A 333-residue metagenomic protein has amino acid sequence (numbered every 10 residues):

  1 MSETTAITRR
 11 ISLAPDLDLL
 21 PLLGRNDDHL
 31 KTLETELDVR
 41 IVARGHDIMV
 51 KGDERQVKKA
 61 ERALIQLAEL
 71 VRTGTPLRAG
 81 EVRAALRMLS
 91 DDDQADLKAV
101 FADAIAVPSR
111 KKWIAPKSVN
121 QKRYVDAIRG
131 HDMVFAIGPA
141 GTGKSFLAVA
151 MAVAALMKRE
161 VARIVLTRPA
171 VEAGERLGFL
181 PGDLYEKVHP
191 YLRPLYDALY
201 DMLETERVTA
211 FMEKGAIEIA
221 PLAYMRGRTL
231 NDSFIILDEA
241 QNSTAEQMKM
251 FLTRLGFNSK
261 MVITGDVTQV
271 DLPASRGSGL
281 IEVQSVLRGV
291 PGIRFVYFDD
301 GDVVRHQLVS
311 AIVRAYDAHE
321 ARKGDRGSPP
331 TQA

Functional and structural regions predicted by a protein language model:
M1-T4, L86-A104, E320-A333: Intrinsically disordered, low-complexity linkers and terminal tails enriched in Pro/Gly and often acidic or mixed-charge
S2-L20: Short glycine-/aliphatic-rich beta-strand segments at the starts of folded cytosolic domains
A6, L23, T73-P76, G80-R83 (+1 more regions): Charged, low-complexity intrinsically disordered tails
D18-T35: Short amphipathic alpha-helix segments
T35-L37, R44: N-terminal assembly/transducer modules of large multi-domain enzymes, emphasizing dimerization/partner-binding
V42-F101: Interdomain "pre-motor" coupling segment immediately N-terminal to P-loop NTPase/helicase cores
D47, S109-V119, A127-L237, Q241-A333: Conserved helicase motor core of SF1/SF2 NTP-dependent helicases
R83-K117, V125, R129: Proteins enriched for Cys/Gly/acidic motifs involved in redox and nucleic-acid/cofactor modification
